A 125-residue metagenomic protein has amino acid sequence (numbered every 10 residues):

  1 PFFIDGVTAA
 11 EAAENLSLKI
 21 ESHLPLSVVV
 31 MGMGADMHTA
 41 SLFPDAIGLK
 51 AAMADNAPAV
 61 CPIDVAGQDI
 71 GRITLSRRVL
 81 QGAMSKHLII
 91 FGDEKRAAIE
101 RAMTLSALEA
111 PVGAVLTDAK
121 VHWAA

Functional and structural regions predicted by a protein language model:
F2-A125: Conserved phosphate- and dinucleotide-binding cores of soluble alpha/beta proteins, encompassing both enzyme active
